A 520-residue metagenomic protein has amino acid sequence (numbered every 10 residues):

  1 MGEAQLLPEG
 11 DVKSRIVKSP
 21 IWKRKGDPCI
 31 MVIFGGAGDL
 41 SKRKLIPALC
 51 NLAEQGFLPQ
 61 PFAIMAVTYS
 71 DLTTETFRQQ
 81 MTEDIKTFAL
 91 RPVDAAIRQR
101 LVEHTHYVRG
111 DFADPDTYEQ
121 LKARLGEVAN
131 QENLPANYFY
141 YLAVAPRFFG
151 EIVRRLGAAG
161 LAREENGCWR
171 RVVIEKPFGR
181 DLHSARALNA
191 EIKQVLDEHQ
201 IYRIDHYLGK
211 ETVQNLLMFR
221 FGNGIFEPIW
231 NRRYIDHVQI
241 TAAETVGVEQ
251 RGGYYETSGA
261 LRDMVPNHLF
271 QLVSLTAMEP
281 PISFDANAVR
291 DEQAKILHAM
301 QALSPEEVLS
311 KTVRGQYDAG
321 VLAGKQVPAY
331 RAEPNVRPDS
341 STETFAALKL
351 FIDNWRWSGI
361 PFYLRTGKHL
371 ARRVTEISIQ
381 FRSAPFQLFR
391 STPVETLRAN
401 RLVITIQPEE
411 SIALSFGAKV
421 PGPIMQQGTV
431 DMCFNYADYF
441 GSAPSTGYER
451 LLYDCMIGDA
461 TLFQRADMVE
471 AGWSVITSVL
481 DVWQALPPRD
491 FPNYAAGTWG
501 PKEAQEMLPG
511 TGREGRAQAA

Functional and structural regions predicted by a protein language model:
G2-I174, F178-A520: Secretory/organelle targeting and membrane-embedding segments
